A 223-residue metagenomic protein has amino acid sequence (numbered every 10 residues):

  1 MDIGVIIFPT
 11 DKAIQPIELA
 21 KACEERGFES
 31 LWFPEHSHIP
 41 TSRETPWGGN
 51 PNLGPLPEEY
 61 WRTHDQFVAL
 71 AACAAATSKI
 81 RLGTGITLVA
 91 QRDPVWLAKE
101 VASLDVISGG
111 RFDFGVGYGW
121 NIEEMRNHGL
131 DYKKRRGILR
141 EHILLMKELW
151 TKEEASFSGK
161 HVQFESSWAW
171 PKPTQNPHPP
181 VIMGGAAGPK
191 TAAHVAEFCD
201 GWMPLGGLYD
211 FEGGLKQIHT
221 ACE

Functional and structural regions predicted by a protein language model:
M1-E223: Active-site-adjacent structural elements that line small-molecule/cofactor binding pockets in enzymes
